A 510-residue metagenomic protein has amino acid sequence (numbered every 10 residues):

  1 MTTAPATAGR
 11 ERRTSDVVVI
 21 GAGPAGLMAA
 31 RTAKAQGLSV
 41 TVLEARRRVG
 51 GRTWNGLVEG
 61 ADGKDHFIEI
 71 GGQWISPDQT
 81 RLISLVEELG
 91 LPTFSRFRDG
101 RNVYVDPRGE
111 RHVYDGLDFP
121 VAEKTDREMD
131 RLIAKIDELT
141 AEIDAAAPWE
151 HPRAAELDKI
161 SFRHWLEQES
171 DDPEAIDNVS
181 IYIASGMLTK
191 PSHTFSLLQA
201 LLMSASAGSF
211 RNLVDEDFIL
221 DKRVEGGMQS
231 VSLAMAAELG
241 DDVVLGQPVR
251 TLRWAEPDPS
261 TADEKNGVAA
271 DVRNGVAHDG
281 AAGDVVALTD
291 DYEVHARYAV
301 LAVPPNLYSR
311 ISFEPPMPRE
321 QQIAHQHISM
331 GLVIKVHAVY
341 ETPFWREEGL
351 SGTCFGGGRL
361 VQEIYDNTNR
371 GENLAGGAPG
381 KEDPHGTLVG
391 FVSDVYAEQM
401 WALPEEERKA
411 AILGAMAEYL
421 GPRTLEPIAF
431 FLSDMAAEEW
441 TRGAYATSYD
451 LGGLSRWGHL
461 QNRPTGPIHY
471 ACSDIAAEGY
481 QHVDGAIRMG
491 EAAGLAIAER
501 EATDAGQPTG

Functional and structural regions predicted by a protein language model:
M1-G510: FAD-dinucleotide binding site
